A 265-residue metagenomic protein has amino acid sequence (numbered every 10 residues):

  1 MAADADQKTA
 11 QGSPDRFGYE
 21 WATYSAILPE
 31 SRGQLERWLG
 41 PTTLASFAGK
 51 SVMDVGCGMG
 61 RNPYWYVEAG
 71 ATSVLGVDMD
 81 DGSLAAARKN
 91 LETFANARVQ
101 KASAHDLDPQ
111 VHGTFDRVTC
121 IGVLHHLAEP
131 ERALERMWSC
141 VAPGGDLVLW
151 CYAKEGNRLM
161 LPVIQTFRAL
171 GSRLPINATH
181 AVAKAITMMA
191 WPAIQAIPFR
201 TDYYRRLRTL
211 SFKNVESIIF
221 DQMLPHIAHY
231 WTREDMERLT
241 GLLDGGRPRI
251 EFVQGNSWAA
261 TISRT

Functional and structural regions predicted by a protein language model:
M1-M53, C57-G113, R117, H229 (+1 more regions): Conserved N-terminal segment of class I S-adenosyl-L-methionine
E92, A128, A142: Short conserved AdoMet
R117-A128: A short SAM/SAH-binding and catalytic strip from SAM-dependent methyltransferases
E131-P143: A short glycine-rich, Lys/Arg-flanked "PGG" loop and its adjoining helix->strand segment in the class I
D146-A178: Conserved class I S-adenosyl-L-methionine
M160-F167, R208-A228: Short, glycine-/aromatic-enriched active-site segment of Class I SAM-dependent methyltransferases
S172, I176-N214: Extended, charge-rich helix/loop segments that form flexible, surface "patches" used to engage negatively charged
I227-L243: Short alpha-helix
